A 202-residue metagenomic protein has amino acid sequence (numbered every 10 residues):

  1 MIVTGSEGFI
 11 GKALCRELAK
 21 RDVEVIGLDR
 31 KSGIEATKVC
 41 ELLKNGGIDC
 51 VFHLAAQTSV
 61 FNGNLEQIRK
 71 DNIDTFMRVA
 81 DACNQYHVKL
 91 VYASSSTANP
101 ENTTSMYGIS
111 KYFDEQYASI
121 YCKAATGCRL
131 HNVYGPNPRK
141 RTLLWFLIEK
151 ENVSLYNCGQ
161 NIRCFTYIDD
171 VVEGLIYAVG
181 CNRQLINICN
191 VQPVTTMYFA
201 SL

Functional and structural regions predicted by a protein language model:
M1-R21: N-terminal Rossmann NAD(P)H-binding glycine-rich loop of SDR-like oxidoreductase domains
T4, I48-L54, Y92-A93, N187: Rossmann-fold scaffold of SDR-type NAD(P)-dependent oxidoreductases
V25-L43: Adenosine-cofactor binding site in Rossmann-like domains, unifying the SAM/SAH pocket of S-adenosylmethionine-dependent
K38-D71, A82, T97-A98: NAD(P)H-binding glycine-rich loop region in Rossmannoid oxidoreductase-like domains and their noncatalytic homologs
C50, D74-R78, K89, F113-D114 (+1 more regions): Conserved cofactor-binding/catalytic machinery of classical short-chain dehydrogenase/reductase
H53, M77-G108, T126: Conserved Rossmann-fold NAD(P)-dependent oxidoreductase catalytic core, especially the SDR/UDP-sugar
T104-G108, Y112, Q116-C164, I168-V172 (+1 more regions): NAD(P)-dependent short-chain dehydrogenase/reductase
L147, G174, G180-L202: Mid/C-terminal beta-alpha module of Rossmann-like enzyme folds, strongest in SDR-family dehydrogenases/epimerases
